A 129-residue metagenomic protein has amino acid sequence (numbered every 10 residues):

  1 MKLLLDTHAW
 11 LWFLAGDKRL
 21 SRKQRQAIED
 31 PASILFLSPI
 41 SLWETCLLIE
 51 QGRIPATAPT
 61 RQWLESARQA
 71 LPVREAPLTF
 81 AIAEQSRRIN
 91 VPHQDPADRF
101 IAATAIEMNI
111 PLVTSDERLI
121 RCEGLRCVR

Functional and structural regions predicted by a protein language model:
M1-L37, Q51-S66, A70, M108 (+1 more regions): Short, well-structured N-terminal submotif of metal-dependent ribonuclease cores
T45: Phosphate/NTP-binding elements of NTP-utilizing enzymes
L48: ABC-type ATPase nucleotide-binding domain
T57-R61, Q69-E117: Active-site neighborhoods of divalent-metal-dependent phosphate/nucleic-acid chemistry enzymes
G124-R129: Active-site regions of enzymes building and remodeling cell-envelope glycoconjugates
